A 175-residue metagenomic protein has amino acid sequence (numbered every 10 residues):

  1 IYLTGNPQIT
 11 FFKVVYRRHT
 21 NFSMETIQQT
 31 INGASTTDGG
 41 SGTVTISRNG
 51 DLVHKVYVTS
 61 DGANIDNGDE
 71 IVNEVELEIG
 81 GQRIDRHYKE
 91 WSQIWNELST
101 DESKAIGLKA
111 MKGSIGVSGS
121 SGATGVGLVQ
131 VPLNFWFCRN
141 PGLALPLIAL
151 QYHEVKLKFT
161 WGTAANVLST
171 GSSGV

Functional and structural regions predicted by a protein language model:
I1-V175: Short, low-complexity Pro/Thr/Gly
